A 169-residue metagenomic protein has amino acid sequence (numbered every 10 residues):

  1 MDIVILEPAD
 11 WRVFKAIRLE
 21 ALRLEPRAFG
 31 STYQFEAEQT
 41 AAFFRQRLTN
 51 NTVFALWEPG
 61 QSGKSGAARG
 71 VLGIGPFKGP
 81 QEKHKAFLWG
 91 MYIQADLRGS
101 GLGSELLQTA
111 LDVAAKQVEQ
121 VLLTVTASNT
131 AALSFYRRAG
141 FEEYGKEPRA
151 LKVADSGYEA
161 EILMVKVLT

Functional and structural regions predicted by a protein language model:
M1-I3: Extreme N-terminal starter segment of soluble prokaryotic enzymes
P8-A16, E20-D96, L107-V113, V167-T169: Acetyl-CoA-dependent GNAT
A9, Q39, G79, K83 (+4 more regions): Residues at secondary-structure transition points
A67, K116, E159: Structured loop/turn residues at beta-strand edges in well-structured enzyme cores
Q81, G90, Q94-Q108, T126-S134 (+1 more regions): Conserved glycine-rich acetyl-CoA-binding loop
E105-Q120, E142: Conserved acyl-CoA
E119-T130, R138-T169: C-terminal "cap" of GNAT-fold acetyltransferases
